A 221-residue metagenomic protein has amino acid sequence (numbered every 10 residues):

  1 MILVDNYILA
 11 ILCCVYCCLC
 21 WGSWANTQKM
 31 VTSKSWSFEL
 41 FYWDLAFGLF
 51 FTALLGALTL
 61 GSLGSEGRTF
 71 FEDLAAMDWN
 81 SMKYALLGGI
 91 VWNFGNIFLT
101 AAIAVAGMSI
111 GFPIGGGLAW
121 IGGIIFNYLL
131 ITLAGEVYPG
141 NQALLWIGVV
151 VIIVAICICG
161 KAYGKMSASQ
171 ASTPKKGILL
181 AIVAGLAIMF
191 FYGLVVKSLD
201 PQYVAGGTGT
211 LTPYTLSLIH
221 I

Functional and structural regions predicted by a protein language model:
M1-I219: Polytopic alpha-helical membrane proteins, predominantly small-molecule transporters/carriers
